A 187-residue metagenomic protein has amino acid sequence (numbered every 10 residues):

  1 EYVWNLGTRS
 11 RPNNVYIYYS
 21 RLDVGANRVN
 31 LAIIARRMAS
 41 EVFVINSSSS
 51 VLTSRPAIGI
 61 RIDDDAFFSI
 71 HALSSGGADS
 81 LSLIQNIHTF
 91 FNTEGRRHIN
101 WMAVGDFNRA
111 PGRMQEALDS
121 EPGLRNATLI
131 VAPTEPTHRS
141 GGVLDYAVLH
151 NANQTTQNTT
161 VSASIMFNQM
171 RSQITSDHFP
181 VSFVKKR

Functional and structural regions predicted by a protein language model:
E1-R28, I34: N-terminal carbohydrate-binding/catalytic regions of secreted carbohydrate-active enzymes
A26-R187: Active-site regions of metal-assisted phosphoester/phosphodiester hydrolases, unifying DNase/endonuclease modules
